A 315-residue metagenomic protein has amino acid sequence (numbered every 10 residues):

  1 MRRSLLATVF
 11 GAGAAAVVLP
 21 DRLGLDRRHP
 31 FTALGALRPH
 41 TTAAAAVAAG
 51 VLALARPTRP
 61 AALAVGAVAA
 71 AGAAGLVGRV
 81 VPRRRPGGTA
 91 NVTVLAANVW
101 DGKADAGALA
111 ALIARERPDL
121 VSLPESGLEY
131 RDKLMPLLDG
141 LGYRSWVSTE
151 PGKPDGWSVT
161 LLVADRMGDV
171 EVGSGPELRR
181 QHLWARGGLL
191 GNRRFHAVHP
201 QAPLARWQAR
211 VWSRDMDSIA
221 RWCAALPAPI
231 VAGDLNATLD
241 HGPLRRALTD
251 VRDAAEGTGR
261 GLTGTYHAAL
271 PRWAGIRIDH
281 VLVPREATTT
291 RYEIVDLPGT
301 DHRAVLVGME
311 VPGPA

Functional and structural regions predicted by a protein language model:
R2-L137, G313: N-terminal, active-site-proximal structural segment of metallo-dependent hydrolase catalytic domains
A90, V94, W100-A114, S122-A315: Soluble catalytic domains of enzymes that build or remodel membrane lipids, polysaccharides, and related
